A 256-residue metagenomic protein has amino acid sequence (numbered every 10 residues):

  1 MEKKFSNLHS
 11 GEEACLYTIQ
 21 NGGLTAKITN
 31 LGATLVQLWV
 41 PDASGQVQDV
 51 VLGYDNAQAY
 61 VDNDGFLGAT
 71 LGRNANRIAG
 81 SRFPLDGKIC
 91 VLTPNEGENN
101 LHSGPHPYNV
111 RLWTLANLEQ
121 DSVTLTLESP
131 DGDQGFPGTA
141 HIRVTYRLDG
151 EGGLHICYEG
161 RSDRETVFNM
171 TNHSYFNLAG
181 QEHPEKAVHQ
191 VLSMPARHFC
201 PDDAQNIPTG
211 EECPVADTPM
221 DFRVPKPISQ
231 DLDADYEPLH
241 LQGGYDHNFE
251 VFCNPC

Functional and structural regions predicted by a protein language model:
M1-C256: An exposed, glycine/acidic-rich loop-and-rim segment of catalytic or binding clefts
